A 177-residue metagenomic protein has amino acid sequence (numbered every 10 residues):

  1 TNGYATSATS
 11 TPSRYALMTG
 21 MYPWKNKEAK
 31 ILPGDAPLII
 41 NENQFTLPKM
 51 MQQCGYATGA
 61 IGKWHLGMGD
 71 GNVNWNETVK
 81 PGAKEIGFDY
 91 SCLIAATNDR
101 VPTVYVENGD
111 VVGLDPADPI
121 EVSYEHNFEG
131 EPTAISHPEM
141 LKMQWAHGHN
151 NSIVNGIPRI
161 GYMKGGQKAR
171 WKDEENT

Functional and structural regions predicted by a protein language model:
T1-T177: Formylglycine-dependent sulfatase
